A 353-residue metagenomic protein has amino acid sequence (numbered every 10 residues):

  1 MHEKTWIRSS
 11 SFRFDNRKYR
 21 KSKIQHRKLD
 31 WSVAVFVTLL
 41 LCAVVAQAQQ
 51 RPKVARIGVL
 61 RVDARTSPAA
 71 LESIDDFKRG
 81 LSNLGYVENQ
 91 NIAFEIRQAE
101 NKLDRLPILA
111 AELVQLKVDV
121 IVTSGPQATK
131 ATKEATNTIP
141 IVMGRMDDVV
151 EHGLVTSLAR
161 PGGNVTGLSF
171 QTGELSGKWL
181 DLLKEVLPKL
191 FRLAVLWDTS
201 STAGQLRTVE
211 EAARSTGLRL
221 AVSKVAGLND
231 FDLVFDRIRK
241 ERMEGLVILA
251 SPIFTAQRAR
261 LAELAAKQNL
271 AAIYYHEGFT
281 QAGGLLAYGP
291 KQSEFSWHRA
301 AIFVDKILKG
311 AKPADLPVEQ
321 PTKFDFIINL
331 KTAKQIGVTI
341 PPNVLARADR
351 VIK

Functional and structural regions predicted by a protein language model:
M1-K353: Short hydrophobic alpha-helices and adjacent helix-cap/hinge residues
